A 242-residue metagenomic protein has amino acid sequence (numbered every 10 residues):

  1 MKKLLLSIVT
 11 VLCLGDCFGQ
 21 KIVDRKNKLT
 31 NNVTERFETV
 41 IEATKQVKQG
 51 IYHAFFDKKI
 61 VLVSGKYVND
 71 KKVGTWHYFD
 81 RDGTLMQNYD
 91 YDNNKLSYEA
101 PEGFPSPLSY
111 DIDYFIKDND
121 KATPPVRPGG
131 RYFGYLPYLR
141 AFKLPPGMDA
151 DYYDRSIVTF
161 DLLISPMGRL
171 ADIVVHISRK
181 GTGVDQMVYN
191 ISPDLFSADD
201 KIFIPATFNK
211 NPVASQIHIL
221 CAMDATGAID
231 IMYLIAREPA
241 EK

Functional and structural regions predicted by a protein language model:
M1-K26, K242: Bacterial Sec-dependent N-terminal signal peptides
V23-K242: Charge-biased low-complexity segments
